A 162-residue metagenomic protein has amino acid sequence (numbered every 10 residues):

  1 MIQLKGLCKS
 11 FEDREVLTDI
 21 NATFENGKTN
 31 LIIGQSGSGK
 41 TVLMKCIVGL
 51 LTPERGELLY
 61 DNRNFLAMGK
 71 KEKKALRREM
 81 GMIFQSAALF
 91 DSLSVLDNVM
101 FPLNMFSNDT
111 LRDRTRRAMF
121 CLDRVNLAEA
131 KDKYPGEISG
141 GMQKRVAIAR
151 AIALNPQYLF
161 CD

Functional and structural regions predicted by a protein language model:
I33-Q35: The feature captures the beta-strand-to-loop junction immediately N-terminal to the Walker
V48: Helix-to-loop junction immediately C-terminal to a conserved catalytic motif
G56-N64, L76: Conserved ABC transporter NBD signature motif
L93-F101: Short coil-to-helix segment of the ABC ATPase nucleotide-binding domain corresponding to the Q-loop/switch region
Y134-I138, M142: Conserved ABC ATPase signature
A153-Q157: A short, proline-enriched helix->beta-strand linker immediately N-terminal to the Walker B motif in ABC-type P-loop
L159-D162: Catalytic Walker B motif of ABC-type/P-loop ATPase nucleotide-binding domains
